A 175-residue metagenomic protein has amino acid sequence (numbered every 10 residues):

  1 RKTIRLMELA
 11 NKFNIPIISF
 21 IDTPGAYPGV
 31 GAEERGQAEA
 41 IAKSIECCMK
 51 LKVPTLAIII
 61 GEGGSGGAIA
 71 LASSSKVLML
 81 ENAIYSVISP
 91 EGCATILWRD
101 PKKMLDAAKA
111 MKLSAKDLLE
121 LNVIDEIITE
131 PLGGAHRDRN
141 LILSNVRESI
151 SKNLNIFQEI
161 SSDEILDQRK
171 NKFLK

Functional and structural regions predicted by a protein language model:
K2-P28: A structural preference for short, pocket-lining loop segments at secondary-structure junctions
N14, Q158-S161: Long, hydrophobic, amphipathic alpha-helical segments used as structural scaffolds
F20, I160-D167: Flexible, glycine/charged-enriched surface loops at secondary-structure junctions
I21-S151, E159: Conserved catalytic cores of soluble enzyme domains, especially glycine-rich substrate-binding beta-alpha loops
I165-K175: A short, charged, Gly/Pro-tolerant segment at domain boundaries
